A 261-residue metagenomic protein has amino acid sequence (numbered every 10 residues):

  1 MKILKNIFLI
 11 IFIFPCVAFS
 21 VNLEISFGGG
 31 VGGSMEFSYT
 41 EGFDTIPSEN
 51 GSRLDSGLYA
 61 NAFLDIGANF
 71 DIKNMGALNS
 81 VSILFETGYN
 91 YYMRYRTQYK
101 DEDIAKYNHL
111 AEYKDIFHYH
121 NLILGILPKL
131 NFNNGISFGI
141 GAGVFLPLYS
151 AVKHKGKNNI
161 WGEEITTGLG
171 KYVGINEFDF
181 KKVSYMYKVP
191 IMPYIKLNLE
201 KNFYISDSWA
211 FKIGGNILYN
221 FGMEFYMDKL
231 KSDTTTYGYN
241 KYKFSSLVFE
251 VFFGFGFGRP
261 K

Functional and structural regions predicted by a protein language model:
M1-N22, P260-K261: Cleavable N-terminal export/targeting peptides
L4, L9, F132, Y237-Y239: Hydrophobic alpha-helical segments and their boundary regions
I10, Y99-D101, S206: Intrinsically disordered, low-complexity segments enriched in polar/charged small residues
I10-I11, P15, I66, A77 (+5 more regions): Residue-level detector of solvent-exposed, low-hydrophobicity positions
N22-E36, G57-N90, Y119-P147, M186-G222 (+1 more regions): One-face residue pattern on beta-strands with alternating periodicity enriched for small/polar residues
S34-N61, G88-N121, P147-M192, K196-N198 (+1 more regions): Extracellular/periplasm-exposed beta-strand and loop segments of Gram-negative cell-envelope proteins, dominated by
